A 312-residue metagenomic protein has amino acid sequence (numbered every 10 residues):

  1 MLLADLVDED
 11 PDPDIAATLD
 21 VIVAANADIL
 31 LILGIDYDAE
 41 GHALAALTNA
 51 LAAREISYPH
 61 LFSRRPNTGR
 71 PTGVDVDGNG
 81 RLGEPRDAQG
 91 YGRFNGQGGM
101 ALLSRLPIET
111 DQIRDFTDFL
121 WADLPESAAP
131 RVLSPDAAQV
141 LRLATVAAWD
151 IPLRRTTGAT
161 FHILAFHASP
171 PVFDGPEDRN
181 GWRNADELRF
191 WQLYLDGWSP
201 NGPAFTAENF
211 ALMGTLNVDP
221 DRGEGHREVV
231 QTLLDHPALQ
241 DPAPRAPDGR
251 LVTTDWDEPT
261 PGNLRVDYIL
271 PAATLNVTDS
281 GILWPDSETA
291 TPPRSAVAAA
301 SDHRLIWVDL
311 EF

Functional and structural regions predicted by a protein language model:
M1, I35-A39, P66-P71, I108-E109 (+5 more regions): Solvent-exposed loop/turn segments at secondary-structure junctions within structured extracellular/periplasmic domains
M1-D5, R114-T117, T160-P170: Active-site-proximal beta-strand elements of phosphoester/diester hydrolases
M1-M100, P130, A137-V140, T156-F161 (+5 more regions): N-terminal, active-site-proximal structural segment of metallo-dependent hydrolase catalytic domains
L61-R65, L164, N209-T215: Extended hydrophobic secondary-structure segments that form protein cores and membrane-embedded regions
R105-T110, Q139-S169, F312: Beta-strand-turn-beta hairpins that frame and shape the catalytic cleft of phosphate-ester-processing enzymes
P107-D115, F119, D123, P152-L153 (+2 more regions): Metal-dependent phosphoester-hydrolase catalytic domains
F116-T156: Active-site catalytic loop in hydrolytic enzyme cores
A168-L188: Active-site-proximal segments of metal-dependent phosphoesterases and phosphodiesterases across multiple
